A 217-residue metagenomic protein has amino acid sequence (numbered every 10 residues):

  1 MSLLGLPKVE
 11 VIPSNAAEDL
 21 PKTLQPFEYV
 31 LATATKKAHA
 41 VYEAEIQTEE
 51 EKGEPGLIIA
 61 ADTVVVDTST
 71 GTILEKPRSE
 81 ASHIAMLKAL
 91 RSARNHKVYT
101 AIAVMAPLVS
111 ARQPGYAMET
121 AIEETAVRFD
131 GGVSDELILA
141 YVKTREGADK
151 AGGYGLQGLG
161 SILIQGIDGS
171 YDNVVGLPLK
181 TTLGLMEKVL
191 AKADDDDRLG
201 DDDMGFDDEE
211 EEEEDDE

Functional and structural regions predicted by a protein language model:
M1-V11, V189-K192: N-terminal G-site helix/loop of the GST-like fold
P13-K22: Short, acidic/turn-prone active-site loops that include or flank metal/cofactor- and phosphate-binding residues
Q25-E217: Anionic-ligand binding patches
